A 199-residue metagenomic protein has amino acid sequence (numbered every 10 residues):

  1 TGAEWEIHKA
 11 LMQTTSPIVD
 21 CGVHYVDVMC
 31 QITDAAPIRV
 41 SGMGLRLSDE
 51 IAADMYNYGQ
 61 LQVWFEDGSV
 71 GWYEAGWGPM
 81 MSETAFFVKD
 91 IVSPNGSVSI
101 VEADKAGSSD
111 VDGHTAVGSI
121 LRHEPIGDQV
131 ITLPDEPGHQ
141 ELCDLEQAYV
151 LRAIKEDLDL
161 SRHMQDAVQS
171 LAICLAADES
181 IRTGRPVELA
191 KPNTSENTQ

Functional and structural regions predicted by a protein language model:
T1-A53, G59-Q62, G184: Predominantly a Rossmann-like dinucleotide-binding segment in NAD(P)-dependent oxidoreductases
L11-V19, S82, L133-E141: A short glycine-threonine-serine/GTX helix/turn-capping micro-motif
V19-G22, S161-A167: Conserved loop-to-helix N-cap of the C-terminal "lid" that shapes the substrate pocket in Rossmann-like
V23, D49, E74-S82, G138: Glycine-rich phosphate/pyrophosphate-binding beta-alpha loops
V40-M43, E74, A190: Solvent-exposed beta-strand sheet faces enriched in polar/charged residues
Q60, F65, V88-Q165, V187 (+1 more regions): C-terminal glycine/acidic-rich active-site capping loop/insertion
W72-A75, I100-E102: Beta-strand scaffold of nucleotide-dependent catalytic cores
I173-T183: Short arginine-rich
